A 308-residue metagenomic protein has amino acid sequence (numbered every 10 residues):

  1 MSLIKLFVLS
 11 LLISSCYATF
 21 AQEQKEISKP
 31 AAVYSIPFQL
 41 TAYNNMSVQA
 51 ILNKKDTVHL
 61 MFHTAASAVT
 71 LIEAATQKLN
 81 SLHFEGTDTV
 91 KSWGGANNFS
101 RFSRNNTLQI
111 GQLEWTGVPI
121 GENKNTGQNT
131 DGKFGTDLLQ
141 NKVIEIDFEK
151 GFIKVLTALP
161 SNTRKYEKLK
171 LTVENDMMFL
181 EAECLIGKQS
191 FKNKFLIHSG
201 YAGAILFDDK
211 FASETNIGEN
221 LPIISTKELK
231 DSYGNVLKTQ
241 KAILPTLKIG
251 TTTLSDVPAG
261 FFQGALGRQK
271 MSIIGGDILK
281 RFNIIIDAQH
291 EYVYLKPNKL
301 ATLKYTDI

Functional and structural regions predicted by a protein language model:
M1-I27: Bacterial Sec-dependent N-terminal signal peptides
A18-I308: Pepsin/retropepsin-fold aspartyl endopeptidases
